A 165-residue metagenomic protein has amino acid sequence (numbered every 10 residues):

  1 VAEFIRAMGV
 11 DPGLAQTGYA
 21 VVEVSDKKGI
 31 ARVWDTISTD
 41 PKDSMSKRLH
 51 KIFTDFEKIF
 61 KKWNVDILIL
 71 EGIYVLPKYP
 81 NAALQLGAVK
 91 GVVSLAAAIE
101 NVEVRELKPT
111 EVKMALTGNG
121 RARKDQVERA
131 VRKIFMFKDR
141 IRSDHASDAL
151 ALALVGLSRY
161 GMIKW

Functional and structural regions predicted by a protein language model:
V1-W165: Phosphate- and other anionic-substrate recognition elements at nucleic-acid/protein interfaces
